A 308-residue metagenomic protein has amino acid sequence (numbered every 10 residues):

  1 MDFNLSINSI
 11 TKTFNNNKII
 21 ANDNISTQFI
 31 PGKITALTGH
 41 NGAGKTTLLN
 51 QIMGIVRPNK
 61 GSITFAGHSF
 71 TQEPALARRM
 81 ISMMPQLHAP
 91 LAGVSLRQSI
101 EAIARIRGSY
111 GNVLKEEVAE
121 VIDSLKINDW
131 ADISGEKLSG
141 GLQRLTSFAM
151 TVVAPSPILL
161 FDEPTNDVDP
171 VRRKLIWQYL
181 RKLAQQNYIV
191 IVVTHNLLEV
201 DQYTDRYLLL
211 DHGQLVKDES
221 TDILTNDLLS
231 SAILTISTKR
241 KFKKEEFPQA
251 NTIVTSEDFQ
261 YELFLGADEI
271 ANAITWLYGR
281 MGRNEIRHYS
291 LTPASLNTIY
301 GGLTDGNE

Functional and structural regions predicted by a protein language model:
L5, I20-N22, R78: Conserved structural motif at the start of ABC-family nucleotide-binding domains
T38-H40: The feature captures the beta-strand-to-loop junction immediately N-terminal to the Walker
M53: Helix-to-loop junction immediately C-terminal to a conserved catalytic motif
G61-Q72, L76-A77: Conserved ABC transporter NBD signature motif
E101, R105, V113-W130: Conserved ABC ATPase "signature" region
L159-E163: Catalytic Walker B motif of ABC-type/P-loop ATPase nucleotide-binding domains
R181-F264: ABC transporter nucleotide-binding domain
